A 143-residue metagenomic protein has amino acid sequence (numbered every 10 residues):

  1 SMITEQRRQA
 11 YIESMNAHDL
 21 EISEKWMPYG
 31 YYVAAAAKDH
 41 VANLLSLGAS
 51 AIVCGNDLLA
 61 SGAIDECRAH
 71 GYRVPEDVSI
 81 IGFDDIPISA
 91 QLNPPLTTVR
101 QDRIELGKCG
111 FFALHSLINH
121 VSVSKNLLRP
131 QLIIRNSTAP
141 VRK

Functional and structural regions predicted by a protein language model:
S1-K143: Bacterial carbohydrate/catabolite-sensing allosteric modules
